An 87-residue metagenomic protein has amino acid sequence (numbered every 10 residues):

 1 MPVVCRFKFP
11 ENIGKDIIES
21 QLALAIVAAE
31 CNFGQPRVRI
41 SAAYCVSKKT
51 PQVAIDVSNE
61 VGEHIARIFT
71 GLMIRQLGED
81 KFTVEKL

Functional and structural regions predicted by a protein language model:
M1-L87: Long, contiguous binding/interaction regions
